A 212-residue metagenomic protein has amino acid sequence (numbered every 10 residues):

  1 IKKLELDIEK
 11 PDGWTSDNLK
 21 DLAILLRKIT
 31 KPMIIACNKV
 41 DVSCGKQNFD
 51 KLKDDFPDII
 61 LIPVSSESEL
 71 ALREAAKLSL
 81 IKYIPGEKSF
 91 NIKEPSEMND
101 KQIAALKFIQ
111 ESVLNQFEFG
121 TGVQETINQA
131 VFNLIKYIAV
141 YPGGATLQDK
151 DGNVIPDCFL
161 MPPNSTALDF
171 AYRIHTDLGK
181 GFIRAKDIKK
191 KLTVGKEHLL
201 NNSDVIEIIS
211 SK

Functional and structural regions predicted by a protein language model:
I1-I34, C44: Phosphate/Mg2+-binding loops and adjacent switch elements in nucleotide/diphosphate-handling enzyme cores
L4, I8, N133-Y141, G181: Short secondary-structure junctions and interdomain/linker hinges
N18, I29-P32, N48, F119-I127 (+2 more regions): Helical mechanochemical/support elements of P-loop NTPase systems and associated helical scaffolds
L26, V40, V154-C158: A short interface-forming secondary-structure element
R27-T30, N133-L134, N201: Flexible, charged surface loops at secondary-structure boundaries
P32-I34, V40-G144: Canonical P-loop GTPase G-domain recognition
I60, S66, G144-S211: Nucleotide-binding motor/catalytic cores of P-loop/tubulin-like NTPases across gene-expression machines
